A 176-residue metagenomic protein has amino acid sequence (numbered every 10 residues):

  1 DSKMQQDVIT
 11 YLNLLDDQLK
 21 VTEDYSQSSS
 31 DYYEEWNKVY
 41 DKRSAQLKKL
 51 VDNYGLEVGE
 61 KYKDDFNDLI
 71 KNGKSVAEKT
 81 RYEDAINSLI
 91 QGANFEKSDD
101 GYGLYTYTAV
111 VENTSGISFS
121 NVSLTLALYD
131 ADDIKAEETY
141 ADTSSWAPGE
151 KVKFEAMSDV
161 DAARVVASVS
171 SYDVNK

Functional and structural regions predicted by a protein language model:
D1-L12, T22-S26: Short, solvent-exposed, charged loop/turn and helix-capping segments that join or cap alpha-helices on peripheral
E23-I86: C-terminal amphipathic alpha-helix
K71-E78, E138-Y140, E155-K176: Terminal connector regions
G103-Y107, V152: Structural beta-strand segments of beta-rich domains
V111-G116: Asparagine-centered strand-capping/turn motif at beta-strand->loop junctions
S118-N121, K135-A136: Short acidic/proline- and small/hydrophobic-mixed sequence motifs that coincide with surface turns and coil-to-beta
L124-L126, A141: Hydrophobic beta-strand segments
T143-K151: Short proline/glycine- and polar residue-rich coil/turn motifs
